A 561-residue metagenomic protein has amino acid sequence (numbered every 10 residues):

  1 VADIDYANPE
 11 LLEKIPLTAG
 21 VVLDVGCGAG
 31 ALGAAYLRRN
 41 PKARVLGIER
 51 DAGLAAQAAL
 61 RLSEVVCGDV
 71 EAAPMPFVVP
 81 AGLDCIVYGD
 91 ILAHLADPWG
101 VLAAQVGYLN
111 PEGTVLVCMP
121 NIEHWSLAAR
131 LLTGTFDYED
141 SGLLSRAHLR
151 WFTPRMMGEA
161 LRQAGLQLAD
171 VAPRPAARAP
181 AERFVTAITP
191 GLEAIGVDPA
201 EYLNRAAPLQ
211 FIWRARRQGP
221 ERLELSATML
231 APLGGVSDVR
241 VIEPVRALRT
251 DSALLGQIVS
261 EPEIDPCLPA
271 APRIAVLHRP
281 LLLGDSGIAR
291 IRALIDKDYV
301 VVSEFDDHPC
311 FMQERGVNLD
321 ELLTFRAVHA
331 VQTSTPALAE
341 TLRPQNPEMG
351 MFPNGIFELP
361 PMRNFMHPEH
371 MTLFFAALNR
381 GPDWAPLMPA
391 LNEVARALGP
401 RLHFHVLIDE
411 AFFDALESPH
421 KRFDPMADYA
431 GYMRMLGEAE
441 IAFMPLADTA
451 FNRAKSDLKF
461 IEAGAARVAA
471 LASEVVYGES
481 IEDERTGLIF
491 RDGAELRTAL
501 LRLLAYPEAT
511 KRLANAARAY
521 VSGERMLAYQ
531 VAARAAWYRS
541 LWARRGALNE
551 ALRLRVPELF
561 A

Functional and structural regions predicted by a protein language model:
V1-A81, C85, W99-L102, P173-A176 (+5 more regions): Conserved N-terminal segment of class I S-adenosyl-L-methionine
A31, A96-Q218: S-adenosyl-L-methionine-dependent methyltransferase catalytic module, highlighting the catalytic core
Q218-L282: N-terminal pre-catalytic "stem/leader" segment of glycosyltransferase-like enzymes
G219-L225, R518, G523, A528-A561: C-terminal amphipathic helix plus adjacent low-complexity, charged tail appended to glycosyltransferase catalytic
A227-A253, F357-L359, P368-G437: Conserved catalytic-core segment of nucleotide-activated headgroup transferases in glycan assembly
Q257-V328, T333-T341: Extended catalytic core of nucleotide-activated donor transferases of GT-like folds
F311-M312, P382, Y429-A430, R434-M435 (+2 more regions): Nucleotide-sugar-dependent
D483-A494, R502-E508: Conserved acidic donor-binding segment of nucleotide-sugar-dependent glycosyltransferases
